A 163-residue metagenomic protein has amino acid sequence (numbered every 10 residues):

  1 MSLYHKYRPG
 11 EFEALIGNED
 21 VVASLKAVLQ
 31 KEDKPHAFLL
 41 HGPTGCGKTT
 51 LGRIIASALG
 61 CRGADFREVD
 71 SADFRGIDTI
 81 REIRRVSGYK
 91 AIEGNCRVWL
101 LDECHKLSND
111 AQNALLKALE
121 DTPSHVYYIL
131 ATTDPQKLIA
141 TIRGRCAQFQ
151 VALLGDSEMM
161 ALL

Functional and structural regions predicted by a protein language model:
M1-L163: P-loop/Walker A NTP-binding region and its immediately flanking N-terminal helices in P-loop NTPase folds
